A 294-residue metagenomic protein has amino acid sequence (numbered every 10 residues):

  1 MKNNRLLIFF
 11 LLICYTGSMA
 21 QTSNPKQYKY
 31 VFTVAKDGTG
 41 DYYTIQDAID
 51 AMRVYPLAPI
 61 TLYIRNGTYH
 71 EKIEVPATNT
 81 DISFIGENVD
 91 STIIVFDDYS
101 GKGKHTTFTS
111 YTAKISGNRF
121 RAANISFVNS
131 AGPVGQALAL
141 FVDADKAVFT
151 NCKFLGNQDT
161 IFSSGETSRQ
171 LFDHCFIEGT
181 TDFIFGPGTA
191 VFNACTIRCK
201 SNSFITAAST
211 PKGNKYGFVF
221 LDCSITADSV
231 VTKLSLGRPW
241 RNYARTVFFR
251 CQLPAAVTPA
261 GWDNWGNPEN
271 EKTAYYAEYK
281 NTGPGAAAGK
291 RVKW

Functional and structural regions predicted by a protein language model:
M1-Q27: Bacterial Sec-dependent N-terminal signal peptides
T22-W294: Sequence-level preference for short, compositionally simple segments enriched in small aliphatic or small polar residues
